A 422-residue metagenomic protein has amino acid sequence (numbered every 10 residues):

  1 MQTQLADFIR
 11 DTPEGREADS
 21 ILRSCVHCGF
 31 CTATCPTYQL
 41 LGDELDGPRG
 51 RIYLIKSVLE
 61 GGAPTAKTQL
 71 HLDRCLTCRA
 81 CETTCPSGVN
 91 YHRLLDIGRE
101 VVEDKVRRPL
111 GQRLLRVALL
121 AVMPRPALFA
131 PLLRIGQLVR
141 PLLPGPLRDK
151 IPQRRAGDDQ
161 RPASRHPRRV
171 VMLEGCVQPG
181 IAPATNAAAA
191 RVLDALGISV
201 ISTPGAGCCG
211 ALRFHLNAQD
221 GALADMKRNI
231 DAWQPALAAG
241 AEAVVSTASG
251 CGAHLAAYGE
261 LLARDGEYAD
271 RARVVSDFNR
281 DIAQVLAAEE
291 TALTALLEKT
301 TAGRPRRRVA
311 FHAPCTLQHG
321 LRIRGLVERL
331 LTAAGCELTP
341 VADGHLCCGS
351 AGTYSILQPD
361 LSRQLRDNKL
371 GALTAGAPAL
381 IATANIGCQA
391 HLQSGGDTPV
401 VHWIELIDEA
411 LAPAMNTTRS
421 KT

Functional and structural regions predicted by a protein language model:
M1-C28: Generic N-terminal leader/targeting and pre-domain segments
M1-R10, T37-L70, G88-V117, V401-I407: Non-heme iron-sulfur electron-transfer modules
E14-G15, Y91-T422: Iron-sulfur cluster-binding electron-transfer modules in prokaryotic oxidoreductases
D19-Y38, T65, Q69-V89, H345-L346: Cysteine-centered iron-sulfur cluster-binding motifs in ferredoxin-type domains/subunits of redox enzymes
S24, R51, H71-R74, F278 (+2 more regions): Residue-level recognition of specific faces of alpha-helices
G29-A33, D43-P48, V200-P204: N-terminal glycine-rich anion-binding loops that anchor highly charged ligand groups
F30-A33, Y53, L70, Q137 (+1 more regions): Generic structural signal for well-ordered, non-membrane alpha-helices
E60, A80, T84, N217: Short His/Asp/Glu-rich catalytic/ion-coordination signatures at enzyme active sites or charged loops
